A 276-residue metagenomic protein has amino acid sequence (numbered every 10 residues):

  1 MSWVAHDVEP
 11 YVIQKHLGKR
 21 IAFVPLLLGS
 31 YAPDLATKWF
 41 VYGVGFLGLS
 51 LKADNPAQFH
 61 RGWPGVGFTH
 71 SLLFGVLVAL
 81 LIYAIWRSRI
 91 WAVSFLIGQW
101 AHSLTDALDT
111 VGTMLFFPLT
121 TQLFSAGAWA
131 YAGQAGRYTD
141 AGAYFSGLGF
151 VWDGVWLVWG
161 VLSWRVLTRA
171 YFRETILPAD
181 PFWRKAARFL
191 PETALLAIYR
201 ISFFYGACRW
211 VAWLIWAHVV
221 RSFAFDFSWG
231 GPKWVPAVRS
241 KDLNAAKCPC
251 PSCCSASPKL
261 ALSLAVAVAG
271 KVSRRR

Functional and structural regions predicted by a protein language model:
M1-P232: N-terminal membrane-targeting hydrophobic helices
L49, C250-A256: Residue-level detector of bioactive/disordered segments in secreted/extracellular proteins and virion assembly
S228, P236-D242, C254, V266: Short, low-complexity, intrinsically disordered N-terminal modules that encode targeting/processing signals
W234, C248, L260: Cationic, low-complexity basic patches in intrinsically disordered or flexible, solvent-exposed regions
L262-A269: Hydrophobic alpha-helical topogenic segments used for membrane insertion/localization
K271-R274: Short, intrinsically disordered C-terminal tails of secreted or membrane-associated proteins
